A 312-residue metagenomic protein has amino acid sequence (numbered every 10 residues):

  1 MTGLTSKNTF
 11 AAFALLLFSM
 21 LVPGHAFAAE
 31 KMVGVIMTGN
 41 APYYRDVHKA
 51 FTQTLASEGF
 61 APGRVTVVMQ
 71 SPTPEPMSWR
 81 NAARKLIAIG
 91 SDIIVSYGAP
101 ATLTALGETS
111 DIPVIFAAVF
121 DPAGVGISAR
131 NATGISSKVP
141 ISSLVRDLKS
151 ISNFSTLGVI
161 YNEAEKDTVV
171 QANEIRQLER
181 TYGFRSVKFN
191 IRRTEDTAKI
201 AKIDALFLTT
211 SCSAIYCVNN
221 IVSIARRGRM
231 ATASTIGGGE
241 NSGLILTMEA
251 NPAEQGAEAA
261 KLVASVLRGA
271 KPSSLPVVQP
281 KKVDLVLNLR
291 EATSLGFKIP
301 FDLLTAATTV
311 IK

Functional and structural regions predicted by a protein language model:
T2-A14: Bacterial N-terminal signal peptides that target proteins for export
T5-S6, F18, A29: Generic N-terminal leader/processing signal
K7, V22-P23: Short, flexible, surface-exposed loop segments at domain boundaries
A12-V22: Bacterial N-terminal signal peptides
F27-K312: Short hydrophobic alpha-helices and adjacent helix-cap/hinge residues
